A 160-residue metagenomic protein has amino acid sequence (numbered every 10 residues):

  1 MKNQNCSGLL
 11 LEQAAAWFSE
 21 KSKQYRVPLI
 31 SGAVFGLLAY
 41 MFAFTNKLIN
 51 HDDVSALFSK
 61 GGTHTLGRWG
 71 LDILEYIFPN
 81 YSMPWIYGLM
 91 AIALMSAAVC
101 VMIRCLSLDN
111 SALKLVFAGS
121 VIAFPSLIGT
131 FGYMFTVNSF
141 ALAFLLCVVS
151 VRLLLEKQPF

Functional and structural regions predicted by a protein language model:
K2-S22: Membrane-interfacial, low-structure loops and terminal tails that flank and connect transmembrane helices in multi-pass
K21-I49: Transmembrane signal-anchor helices characteristic of membrane glycosylation enzymes that use polyprenol
L38-A56, G62-L74: Extracytoplasmic catalytic/substrate-binding loops of multi-pass membrane glycan-assembly enzymes
G62-W85, L89-L94: Short hydrophobic/aromatic helix or loop-helix immediately within or flanking a transmembrane segment in polytopic
H64, R68, A91-L94, A112-L155: Membrane-interface micro-motifs in multi-pass membrane enzymes
E75, P79, I103, S107 (+1 more regions): Membrane-water interface at transmembrane helix exits
M83-I103, S107, K114-F117: Membrane helical hairpin/interfacial module
P159-F160: Membrane-interface alpha helices of multi-pass inner-membrane proteins
